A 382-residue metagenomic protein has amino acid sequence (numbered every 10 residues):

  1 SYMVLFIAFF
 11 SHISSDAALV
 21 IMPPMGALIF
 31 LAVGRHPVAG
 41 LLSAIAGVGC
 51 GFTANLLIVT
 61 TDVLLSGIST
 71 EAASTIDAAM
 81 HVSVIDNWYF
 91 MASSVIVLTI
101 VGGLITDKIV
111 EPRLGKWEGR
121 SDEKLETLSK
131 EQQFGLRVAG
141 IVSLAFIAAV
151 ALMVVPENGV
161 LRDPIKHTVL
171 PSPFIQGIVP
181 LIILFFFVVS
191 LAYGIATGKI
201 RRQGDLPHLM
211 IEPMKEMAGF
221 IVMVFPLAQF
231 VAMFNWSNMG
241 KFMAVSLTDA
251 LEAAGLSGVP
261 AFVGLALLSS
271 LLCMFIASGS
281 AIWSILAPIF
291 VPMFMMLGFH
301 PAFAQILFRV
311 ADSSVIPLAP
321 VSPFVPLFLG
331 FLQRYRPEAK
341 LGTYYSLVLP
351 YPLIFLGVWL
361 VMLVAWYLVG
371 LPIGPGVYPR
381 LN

Functional and structural regions predicted by a protein language model:
S1-A27, A32, I221-F230, A253-P292 (+1 more regions): Hydrophobic alpha-helical transmembrane segments of multi-pass integral membrane proteins, predominantly secondary
L5-A8, G47-G51, F90-K108, G140-P156 (+4 more regions): Hydrophobic core segments of alpha-helical transmembrane domains in multi-pass membrane transport and ion-translocation
S11-I21, L56-T60, G198-I200, A232-K241 (+2 more regions): Short helix-coil transition sites and intra-membrane helix breaks within transmembrane domains of multi-pass
P23-E118, L125-K130, I306-V310, V325-L363: Membrane-core helix-loop-helix motifs of multi-pass transport proteins
A27-A32, D205-E216, F242-E252, P292-M296 (+1 more regions): Short amphipathic alpha-helical coupling elements at transmembrane boundaries
H81-S93, K130-L136, I165-I182, E252-L256 (+1 more regions): Interfacial loop-to-helix junctions that mark the boundaries of transmembrane helices in multi-pass membrane
R120-R137, D163-T168, I195-A218, E338-S346: Hydrophobic, small-residue-rich membrane helices and short re-entrant helix-turn-helix hairpins that build
P171-K241: Core transmembrane alpha-helical segments of multi-pass membrane transporters/permeases
